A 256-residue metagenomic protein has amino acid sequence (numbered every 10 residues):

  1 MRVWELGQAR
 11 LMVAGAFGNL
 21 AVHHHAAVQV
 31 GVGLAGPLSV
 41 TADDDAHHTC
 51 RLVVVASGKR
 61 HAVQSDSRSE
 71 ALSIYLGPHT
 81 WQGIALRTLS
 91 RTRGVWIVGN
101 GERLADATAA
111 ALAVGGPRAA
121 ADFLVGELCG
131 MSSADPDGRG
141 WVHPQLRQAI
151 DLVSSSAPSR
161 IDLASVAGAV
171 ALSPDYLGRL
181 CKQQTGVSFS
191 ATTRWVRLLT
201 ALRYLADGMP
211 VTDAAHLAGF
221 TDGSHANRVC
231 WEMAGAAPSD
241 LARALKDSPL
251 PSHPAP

Functional and structural regions predicted by a protein language model:
M1-R91: N-terminal regulatory/effector-sensing and dimerization cores that precede helix-turn-helix DNA-binding domains
T80-Q145, A149-D151: Amphipathic alpha-helical segments enriched in hydrophobic/aromatic residues interleaved with Lys/Arg
A85-R87, S132-D137, E232, D240-A255: Short, charged, intrinsically disordered terminal tails
A111-L112, C129-A134, A149-I161, C181 (+4 more regions): Basic, amphipathic alpha-helical hairpins
S132-Q145, R179, T185-V196: Short, Lys/Arg-enriched anionic-surface-contact patches
R160-A164, Q183-T221, N227, A244-P256: Terminal helix-turn-helix DNA-binding modules in bacterial transcription factors
D175, S224: Key DNA-contact positions within bacterial/archaeal DNA-binding proteins
